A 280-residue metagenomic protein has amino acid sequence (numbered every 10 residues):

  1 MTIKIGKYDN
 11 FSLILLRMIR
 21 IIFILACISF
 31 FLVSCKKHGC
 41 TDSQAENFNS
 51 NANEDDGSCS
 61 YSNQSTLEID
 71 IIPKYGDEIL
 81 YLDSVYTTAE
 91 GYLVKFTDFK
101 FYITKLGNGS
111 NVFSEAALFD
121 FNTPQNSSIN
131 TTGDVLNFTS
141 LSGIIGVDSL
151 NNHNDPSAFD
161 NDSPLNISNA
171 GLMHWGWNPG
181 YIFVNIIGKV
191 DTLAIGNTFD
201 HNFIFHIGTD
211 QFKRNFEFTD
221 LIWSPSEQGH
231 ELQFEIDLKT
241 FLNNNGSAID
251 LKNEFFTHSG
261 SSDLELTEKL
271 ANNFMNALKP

Functional and structural regions predicted by a protein language model:
M1-S34: Sec-dependent bacterial lipoprotein signal peptides
K4-K7, I19, A26, Q44 (+3 more regions): A general marker of short, structured functional hotspots
I5-S12, L16, N51, S58 (+4 more regions): Intrinsic disorder/low-complexity detector
L13-L16, I28, N53, S261 (+1 more regions): Short linear sequence elements within intrinsically disordered, low-complexity coil regions
I22-L25, F30, T41, F48 (+3 more regions): Generic signature of intrinsically disordered, low-complexity, basic-rich segments and short cationic peptides
S29-T66: Bacterial Sec-dependent N-terminal signal peptides
S62-P280: A short, solvent-exposed, low-complexity linear motif enriched for acidic/polar residues with Pro/Gly/Ser/Thr
